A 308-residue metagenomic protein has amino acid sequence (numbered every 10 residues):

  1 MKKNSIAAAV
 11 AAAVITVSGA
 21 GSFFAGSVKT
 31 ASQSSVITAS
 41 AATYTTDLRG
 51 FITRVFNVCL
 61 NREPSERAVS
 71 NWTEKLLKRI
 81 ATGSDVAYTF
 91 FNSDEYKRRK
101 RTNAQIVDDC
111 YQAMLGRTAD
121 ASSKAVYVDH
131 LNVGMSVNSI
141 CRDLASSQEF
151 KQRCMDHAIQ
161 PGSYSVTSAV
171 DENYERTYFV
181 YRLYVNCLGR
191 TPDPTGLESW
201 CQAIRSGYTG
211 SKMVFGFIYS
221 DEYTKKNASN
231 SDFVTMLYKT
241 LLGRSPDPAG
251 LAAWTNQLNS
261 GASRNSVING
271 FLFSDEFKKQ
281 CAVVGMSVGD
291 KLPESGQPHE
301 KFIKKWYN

Functional and structural regions predicted by a protein language model:
N4-F23: Sec-dependent N-terminal signal peptides of Gram-positive bacterial secreted proteins and lipoproteins
N4-I6, A31, N259, Y307: Residue-level detector of intrinsically disordered/flexible regions characterized by low predicted structural confidence
G19-T43: Sec-dependent signal peptide cleavage junction
V36-N308: Composition-driven recognition of low-complexity segments enriched in small/aliphatic/hydroxylated residues
